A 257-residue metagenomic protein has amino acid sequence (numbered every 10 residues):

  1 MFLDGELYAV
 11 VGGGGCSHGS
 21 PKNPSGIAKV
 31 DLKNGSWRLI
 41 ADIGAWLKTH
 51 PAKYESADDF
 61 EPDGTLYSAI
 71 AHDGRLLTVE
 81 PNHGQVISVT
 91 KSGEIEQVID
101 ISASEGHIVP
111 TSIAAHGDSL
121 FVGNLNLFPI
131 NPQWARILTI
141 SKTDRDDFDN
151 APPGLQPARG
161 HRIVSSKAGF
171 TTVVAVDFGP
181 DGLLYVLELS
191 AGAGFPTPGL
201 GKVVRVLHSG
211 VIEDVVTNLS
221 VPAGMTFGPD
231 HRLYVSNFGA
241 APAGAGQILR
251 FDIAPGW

Functional and structural regions predicted by a protein language model:
M1-L7, V11, L47-L76, S104-L127 (+5 more regions): Beta-rich, blade/repeat-based domains predominating in secreted/periplasmic proteins but also intracellular
V10-S17, G26-A28, A115: Alpha-helical transmembrane-bundle signature of multi-pass membrane transport and export proteins
G12-G14, K22, P81-N82, L120 (+6 more regions): Short loop/turn segments immediately following the C-termini of beta-strands
S25-A28, Q85-S88, Q97, A135-T139 (+2 more regions): A short loop-to-beta-strand structural motif that recurs across blades of beta-propeller domains
D31-G35, V89-E94, S141-R145, V206-V211 (+1 more regions): Short loop/turn segments that connect beta-strands within beta-propeller blades
N34-P62, E96-I108, D149-G169: Surface-exposed loop and turn segments in beta-propeller and other repeat-based domains that flank or scaffold
Y67-S68, L76-V89, I95-D100: Loop-centered beta-sheet repeat module
G224-W257: Blade-level signature of beta-propeller repeat domains, shared across WD40, Kelch, NHL, RCC1 and BNR/Asp-box propellers
